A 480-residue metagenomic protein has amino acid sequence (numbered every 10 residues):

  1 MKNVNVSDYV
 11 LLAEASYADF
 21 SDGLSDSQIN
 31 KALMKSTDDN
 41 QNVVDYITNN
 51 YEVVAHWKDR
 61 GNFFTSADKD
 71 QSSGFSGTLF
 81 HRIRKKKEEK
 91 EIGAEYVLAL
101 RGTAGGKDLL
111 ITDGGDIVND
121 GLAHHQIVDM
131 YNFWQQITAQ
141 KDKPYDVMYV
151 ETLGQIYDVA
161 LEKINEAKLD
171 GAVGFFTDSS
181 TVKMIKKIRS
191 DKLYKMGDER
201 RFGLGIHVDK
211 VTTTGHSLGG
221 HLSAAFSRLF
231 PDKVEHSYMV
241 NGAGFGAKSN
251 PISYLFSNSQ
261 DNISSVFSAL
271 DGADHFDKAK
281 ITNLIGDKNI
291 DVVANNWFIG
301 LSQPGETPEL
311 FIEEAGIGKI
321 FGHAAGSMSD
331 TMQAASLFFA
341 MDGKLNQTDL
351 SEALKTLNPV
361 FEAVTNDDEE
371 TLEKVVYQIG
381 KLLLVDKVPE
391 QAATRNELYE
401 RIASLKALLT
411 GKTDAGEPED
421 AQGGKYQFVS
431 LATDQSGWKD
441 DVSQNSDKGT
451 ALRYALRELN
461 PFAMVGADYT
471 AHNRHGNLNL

Functional and structural regions predicted by a protein language model:
M1-E52: N-terminal low-complexity, Ser/Thr- and acidic-residue-enriched intrinsically disordered segments
S7, D129-N132, D367: A non-catalytic, amphipathic alpha-helix used as a structural packing/dimerization or gating element in enzyme scaffolds
F20-D22, G106-K107, D291-A294: Short, solvent-exposed loop/turn elements at domain surfaces
D38-V211, L229-H236, N241, F245-Y254: A conserved cap/lid and substrate-binding interface adjacent to the catalytic center of lipid-processing enzymes
E199-G203, R228-W297: Cysteine-dependent PTP/DSP-like catalytic domain, specifically the C-terminal lobe
G215-G219, S223: Gly/Ala-rich beta-loop-alpha elbow adjacent to hydrolase catalytic centers
S264-K288, A294-L480: Intrinsically disordered, low-complexity segments enriched in small/polar residues
